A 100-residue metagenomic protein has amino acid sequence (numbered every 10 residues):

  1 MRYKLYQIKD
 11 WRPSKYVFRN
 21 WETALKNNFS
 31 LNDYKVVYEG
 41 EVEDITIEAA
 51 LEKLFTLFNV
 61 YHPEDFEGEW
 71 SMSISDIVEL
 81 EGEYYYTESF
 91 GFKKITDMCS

Functional and structural regions predicted by a protein language model:
M1-I45: Extended boundary segments
Y16, N27, T56, G82-Y84: Short non-domain terminal segments
S30-E79: Short, conserved turn/kink motifs that form compact alpha/beta structural patches or helix kinks used as
E67-S100: Short, compact, well-ordered microdomains
